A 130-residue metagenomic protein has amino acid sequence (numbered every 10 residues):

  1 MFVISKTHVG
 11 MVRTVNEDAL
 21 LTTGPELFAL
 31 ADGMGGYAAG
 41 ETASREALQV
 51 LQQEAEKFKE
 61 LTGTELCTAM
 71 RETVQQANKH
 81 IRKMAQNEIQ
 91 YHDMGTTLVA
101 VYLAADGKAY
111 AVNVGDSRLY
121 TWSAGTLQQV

Functional and structural regions predicted by a protein language model:
M1-V130: PP2C/PPM-type serine/threonine phosphatase catalytic domain
